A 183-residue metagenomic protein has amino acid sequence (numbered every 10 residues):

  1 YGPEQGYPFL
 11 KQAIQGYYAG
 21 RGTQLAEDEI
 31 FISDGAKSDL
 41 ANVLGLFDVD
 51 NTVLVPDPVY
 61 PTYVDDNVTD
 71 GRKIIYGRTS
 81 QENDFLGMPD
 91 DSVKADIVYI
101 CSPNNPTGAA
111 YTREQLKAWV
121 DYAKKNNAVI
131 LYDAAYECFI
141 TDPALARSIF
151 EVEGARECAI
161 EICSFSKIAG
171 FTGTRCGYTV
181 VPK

Functional and structural regions predicted by a protein language model:
Y1-D121, C138-V152: Conserved core of the PLP fold type I
A26, L131, E161: Conserved Rossmann-like nucleotide-binding pocket used by diverse enzymes that bind dinucleotide cofactors
I97, V129, I160: Short, Asp-centered acidic motifs that coordinate Mg2+ and/or phosphate in catalytic or ligand-binding sites
S102, I130-L131: Residue-level marker for buried hydrophobic side chains located in beta-strands that build the well-ordered beta-sheet
K124: Helix-to-beta-strand junctions that scaffold the AdoMet/dcAdoMet cofactor pocket in Class I SAM-dependent enzymes
A134: Walker B catalytic acidic pair
L145, V152-K183: Active-site PLP attachment segment
